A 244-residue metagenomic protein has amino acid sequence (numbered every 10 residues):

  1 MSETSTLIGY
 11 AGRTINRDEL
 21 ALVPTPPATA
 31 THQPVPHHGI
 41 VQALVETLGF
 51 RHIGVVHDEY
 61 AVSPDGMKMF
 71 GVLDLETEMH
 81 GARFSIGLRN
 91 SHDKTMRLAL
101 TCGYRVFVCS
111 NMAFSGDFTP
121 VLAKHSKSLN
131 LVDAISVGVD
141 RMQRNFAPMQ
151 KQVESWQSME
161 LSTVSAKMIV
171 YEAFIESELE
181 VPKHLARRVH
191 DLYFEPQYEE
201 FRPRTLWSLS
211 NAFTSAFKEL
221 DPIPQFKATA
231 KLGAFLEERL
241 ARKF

Functional and structural regions predicted by a protein language model:
M1-I8, T77-F244: Intrinsically disordered, low-complexity regions enriched in serine/threonine
M1-M67: N-terminal low-complexity, intrinsically disordered segments
